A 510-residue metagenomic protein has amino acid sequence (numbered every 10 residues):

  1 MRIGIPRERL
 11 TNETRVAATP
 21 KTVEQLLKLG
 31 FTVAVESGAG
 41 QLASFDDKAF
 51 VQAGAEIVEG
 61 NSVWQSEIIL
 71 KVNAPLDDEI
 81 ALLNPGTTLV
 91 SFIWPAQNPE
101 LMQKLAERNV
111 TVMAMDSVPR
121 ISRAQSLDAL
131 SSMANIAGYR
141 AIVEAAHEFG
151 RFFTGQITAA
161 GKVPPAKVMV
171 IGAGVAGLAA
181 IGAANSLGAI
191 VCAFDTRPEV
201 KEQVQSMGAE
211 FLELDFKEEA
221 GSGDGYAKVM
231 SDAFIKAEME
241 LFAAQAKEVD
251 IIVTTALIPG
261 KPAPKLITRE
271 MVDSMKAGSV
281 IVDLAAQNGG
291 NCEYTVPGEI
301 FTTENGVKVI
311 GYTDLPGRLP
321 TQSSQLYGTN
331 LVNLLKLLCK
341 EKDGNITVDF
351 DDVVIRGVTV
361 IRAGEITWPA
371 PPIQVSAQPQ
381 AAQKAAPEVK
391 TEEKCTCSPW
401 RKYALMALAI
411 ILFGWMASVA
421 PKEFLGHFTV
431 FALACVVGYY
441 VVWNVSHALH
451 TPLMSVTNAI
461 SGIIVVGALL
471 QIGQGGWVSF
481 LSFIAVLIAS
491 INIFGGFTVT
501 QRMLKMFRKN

Functional and structural regions predicted by a protein language model:
R2-E107, A114-E144, E148-P164, L178 (+3 more regions): Structural/interface elements that position substrates and couple domains in central-metabolism enzymes
P6-F45, G155-Q245, C395, G414-A417: Glycine-rich phosphate/diphosphate-binding loop of Rossmann-like nucleotide-binding domains
G54-W64, A74-P75, S222-I251, A256-R269 (+1 more regions): A structured beta-alpha segment of the ubiquitous adenosine-cofactor-binding alpha/beta core
A96-S122, K261-D314: Rossmann-fold NAD(P)-binding glycine/threonine-rich loop
D116-V118, S122-A160, P165, C292-Q374 (+2 more regions): Adenosine-phosphate binding glycine-rich loop
M239, E388-F413: Membrane-water interface at loop-to-transmembrane-helix junctions
K422-A434, S455-V456, S479, F483-V486: Structural signature of hydrophobic alpha-helical transmembrane segments
A459-L469: Small-residue-rich segments of transmembrane alpha-helices in multi-pass membrane proteins, especially helix faces
